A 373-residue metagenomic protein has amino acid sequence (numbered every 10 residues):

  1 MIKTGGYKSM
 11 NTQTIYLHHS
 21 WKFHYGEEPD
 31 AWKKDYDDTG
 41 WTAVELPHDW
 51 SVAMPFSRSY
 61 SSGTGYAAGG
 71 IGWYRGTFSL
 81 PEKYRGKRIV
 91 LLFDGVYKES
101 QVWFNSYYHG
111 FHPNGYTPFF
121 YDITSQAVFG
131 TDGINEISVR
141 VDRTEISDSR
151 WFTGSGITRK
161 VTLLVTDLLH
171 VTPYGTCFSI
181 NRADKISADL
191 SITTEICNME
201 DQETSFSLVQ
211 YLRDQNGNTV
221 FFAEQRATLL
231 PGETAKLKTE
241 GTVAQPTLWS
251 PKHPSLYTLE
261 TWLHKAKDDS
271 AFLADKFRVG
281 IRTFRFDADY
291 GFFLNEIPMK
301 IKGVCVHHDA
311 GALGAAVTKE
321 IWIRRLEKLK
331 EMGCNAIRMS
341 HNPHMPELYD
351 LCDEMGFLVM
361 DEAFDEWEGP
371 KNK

Functional and structural regions predicted by a protein language model:
Q13-E28, D49, T64, G69-Y174 (+4 more regions): Accessory beta-strand-rich segments of carbohydrate-active enzymes
I71, D132-G133, S187, P231-T234: Solvent-exposed, conformationally flexible loop/turn segments
F78, S106, V161, T194 (+4 more regions): Conserved, mostly hydrophobic/aromatic
Y84-R88, V128-I134, E203, V243-T258: Short glycine/proline/serine/threonine-rich loop/turn segments at secondary-structure transition edges
F104, S187-T228, A235-T239: Beta-strand-rich binding/interaction modules
Y116-S125, T283-K373: Active-site mouth of glycoside hydrolases
R159-G175, R282-I297: Low-complexity, Pro/Ser/Thr- and charge-rich linker/hinge segments at domain boundaries
L168-E200: Surface beta-strand/loop "capping" patches
